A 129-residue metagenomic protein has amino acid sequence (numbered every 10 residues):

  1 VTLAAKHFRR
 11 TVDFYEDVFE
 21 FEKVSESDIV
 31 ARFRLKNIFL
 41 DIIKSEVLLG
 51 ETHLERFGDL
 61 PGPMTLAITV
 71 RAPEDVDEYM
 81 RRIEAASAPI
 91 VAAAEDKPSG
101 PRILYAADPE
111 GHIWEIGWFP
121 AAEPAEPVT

Functional and structural regions predicted by a protein language model:
T2-H7, P98: Conserved beta-strand-loop-alpha-helix junction that forms the acyl-donor binding cleft
K6-R10, E74: A generic structural signal for alpha-helix starts
H7, D108-E110: Acidic active-site catalytic centers that drive phospho-/nucleotidyl reactions and related ester hydrolyses
T11-E16, I83, G111: Conserved active-site tyrosine of GNAT-family acetyltransferases
E22-P73, D77-A107, W118-T129: Vicinal oxygen chelate
I113-I116: Short glycine-/small-residue motifs
